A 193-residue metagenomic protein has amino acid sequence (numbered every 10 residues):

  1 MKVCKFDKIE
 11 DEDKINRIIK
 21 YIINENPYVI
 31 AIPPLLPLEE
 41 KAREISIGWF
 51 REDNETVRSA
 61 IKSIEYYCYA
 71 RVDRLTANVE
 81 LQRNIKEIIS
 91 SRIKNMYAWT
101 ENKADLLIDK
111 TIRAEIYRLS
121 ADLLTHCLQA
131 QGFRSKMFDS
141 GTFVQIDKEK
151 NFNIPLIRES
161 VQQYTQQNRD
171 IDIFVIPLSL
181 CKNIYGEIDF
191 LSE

Functional and structural regions predicted by a protein language model:
M1-E193: Nucleotide/pyrophosphate-binding catalytic subdomain
